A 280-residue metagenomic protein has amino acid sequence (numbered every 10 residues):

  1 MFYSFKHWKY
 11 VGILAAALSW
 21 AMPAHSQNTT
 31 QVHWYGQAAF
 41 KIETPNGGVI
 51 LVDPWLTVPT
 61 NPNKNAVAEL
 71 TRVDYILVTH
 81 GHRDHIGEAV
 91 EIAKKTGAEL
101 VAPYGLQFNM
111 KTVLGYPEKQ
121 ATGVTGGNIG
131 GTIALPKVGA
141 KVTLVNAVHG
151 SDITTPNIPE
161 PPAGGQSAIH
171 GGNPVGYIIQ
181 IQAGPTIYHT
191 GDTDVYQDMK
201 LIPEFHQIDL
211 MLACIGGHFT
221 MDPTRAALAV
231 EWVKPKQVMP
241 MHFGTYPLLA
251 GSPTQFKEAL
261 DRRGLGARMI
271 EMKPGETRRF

Functional and structural regions predicted by a protein language model:
F2-V49, L56-V58, V145, G165 (+1 more regions): Zn-dependent metallo-beta-lactamase
Q27-T30, T44-I50, T132-T143, Q180-I187 (+1 more regions): Beta-strand-turn-beta hairpins that frame and shape the catalytic cleft of phosphate-ester-processing enzymes
Y35-Q37, P45, T71, N128 (+1 more regions): Extracytoplasmic
T44-R83, G87-K95, A102, V113 (+3 more regions): Pre-active-site segment of Zn-dependent metallo-hydrolases
L51-D53, V73-G81, V101-Y104, I187-G191 (+3 more regions): Active-site neighborhood of phospho(di)ester-bond hydrolases with catalytic His/Asp-centered motifs
V58-P59, R83-G87, Q107-M110, I129-I133 (+5 more regions): Active-site environment of divalent metal-dependent phosphoester hydrolases
L100, T112-P136, A227, E231-F280: Binuclear metal-ion centers of metallo-dependent hydrolases, dominated by the metallo-beta-lactamase
P162-E231: Active-site-proximal loop/helix segments of hydrolase catalytic cores
